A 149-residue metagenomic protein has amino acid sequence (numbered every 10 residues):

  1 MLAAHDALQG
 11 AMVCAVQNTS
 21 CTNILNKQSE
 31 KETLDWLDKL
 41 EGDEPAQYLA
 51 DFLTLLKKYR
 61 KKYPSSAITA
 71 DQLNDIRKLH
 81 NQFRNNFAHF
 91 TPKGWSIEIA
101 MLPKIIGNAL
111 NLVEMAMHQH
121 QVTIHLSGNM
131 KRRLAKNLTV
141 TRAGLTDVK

Functional and structural regions predicted by a protein language model:
M1-A4, L8, L73, H80 (+1 more regions): Short runs of predominantly hydrophobic/aromatic residues within well-ordered alpha helices that form helix-helix
M1-Y63: Amphipathic alpha-helical interface segments
L8-M12, R84, A88-T91, L110-M117: A structural signal for well-ordered alpha-helices, especially hydrophobic packing surfaces of coiled-coils
N18-T22, F87-G94, H120: Secondary-structure edge/capping motif, primarily at the C-terminal ends of alpha-helices and the immediately following
K61-P64, R133-A135: Long amphipathic alpha-helical coiled-coil segments
I68-I97: Histidine-centered, metal-coordinating catalytic motifs and their short helical/loop contexts
N74-D75, P92-K149: Polyanionic, low-complexity intrinsically disordered segments
